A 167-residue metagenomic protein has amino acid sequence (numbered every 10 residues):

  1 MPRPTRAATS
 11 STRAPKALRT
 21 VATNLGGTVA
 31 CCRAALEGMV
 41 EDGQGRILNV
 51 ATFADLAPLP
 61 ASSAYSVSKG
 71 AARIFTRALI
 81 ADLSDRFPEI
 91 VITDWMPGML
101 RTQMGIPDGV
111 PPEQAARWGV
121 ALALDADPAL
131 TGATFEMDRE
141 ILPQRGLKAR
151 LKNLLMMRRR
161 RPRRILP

Functional and structural regions predicted by a protein language model:
M1-L18, A61: Conserved mid-core segment of classical short-chain dehydrogenase/reductases
A8, A34-G43, D82-L83: A short helix-coil junction within the Rossmann-fold of NAD(P)-dependent oxidoreductases
T28, G70-T76, M104, P112 (+1 more regions): Conserved N-terminal glycine/acidic-rich loop preference
C32-R33, R77: A short, exposed helix-loop element centered on a Lys and neighboring polar residues
M39-A51, F87-I90, A133: Active-site loop of short-chain dehydrogenase/reductase
R46-A71, T76-R77, A81-D85, M96: Catalytic loop of short-chain dehydrogenase/reductase
I90, D94-W95, R101-N153, P162-R164: C-terminal helical subdomain
